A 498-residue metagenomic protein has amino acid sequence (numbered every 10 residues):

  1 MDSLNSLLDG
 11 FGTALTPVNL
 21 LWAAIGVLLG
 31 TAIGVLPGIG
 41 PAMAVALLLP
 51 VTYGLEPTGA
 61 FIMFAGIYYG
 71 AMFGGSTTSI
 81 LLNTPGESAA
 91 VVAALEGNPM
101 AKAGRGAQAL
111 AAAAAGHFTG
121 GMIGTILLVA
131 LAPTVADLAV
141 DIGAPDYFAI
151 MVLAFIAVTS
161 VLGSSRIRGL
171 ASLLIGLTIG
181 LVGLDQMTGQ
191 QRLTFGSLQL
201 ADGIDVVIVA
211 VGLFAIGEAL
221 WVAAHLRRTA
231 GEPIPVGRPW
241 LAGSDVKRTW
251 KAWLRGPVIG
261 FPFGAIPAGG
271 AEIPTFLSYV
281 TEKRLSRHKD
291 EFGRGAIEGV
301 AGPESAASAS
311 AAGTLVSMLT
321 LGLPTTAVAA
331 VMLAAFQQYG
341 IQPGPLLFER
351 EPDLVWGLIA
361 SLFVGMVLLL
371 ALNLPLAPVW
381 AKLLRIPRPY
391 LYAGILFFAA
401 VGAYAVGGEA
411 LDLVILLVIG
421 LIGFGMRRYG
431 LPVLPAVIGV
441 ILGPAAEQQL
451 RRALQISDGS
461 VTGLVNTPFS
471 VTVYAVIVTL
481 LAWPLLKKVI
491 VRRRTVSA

Functional and structural regions predicted by a protein language model:
M1-T58, P133, A139-V140, Q191-A296 (+5 more regions): Helix-loop-helix hairpins and the membrane-proximal interhelical loops of multi-pass alpha-helical transport proteins
V27-P41, G70-N83, V158-G163, V258-P267 (+3 more regions): Transmembrane alpha-helix interface/packing and boundary motifs in multi-pass membrane proteins, characterized by
I33-A42, I80-V91, G124-L127, F263-I273 (+4 more regions): Short helix-coil transition sites and intra-membrane helix breaks within transmembrane domains of multi-pass
P41-P50, F64, S79-P99, A130 (+7 more regions): Re-entrant/interfacial helical elements at transmembrane boundaries that shape and gate the permeation pathway
T58-I62, P99-G116, R287-V300, A327-A330 (+1 more regions): Membrane-interface alpha-helices at helix entry/exit sites of multi-pass transporters
Y68-S79, G86, A296-L321, T325 (+1 more regions): A structural-propensity feature for long, helix-poor, extended segments
Y69-G74, A115-L127, V135, I179 (+3 more regions): Membrane-embedded alpha-helical segments of transport systems, primarily multispan ion/solute transporters
A111-A224, Q338-R492: Membrane-embedded alpha-helical modules
